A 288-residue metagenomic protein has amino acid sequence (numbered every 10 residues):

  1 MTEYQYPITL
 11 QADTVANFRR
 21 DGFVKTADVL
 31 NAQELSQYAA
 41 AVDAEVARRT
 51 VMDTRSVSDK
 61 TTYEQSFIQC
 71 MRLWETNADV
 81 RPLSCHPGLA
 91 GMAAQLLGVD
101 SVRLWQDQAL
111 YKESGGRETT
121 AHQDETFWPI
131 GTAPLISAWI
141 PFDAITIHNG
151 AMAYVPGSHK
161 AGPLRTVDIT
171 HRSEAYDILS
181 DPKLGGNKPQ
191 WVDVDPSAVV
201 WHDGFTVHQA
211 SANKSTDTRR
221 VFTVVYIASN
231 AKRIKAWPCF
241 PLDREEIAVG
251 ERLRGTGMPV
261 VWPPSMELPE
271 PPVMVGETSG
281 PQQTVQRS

Functional and structural regions predicted by a protein language model:
M1-D21, T26-A121, F127-P129, V167 (+2 more regions): Non-heme Fe(II)-dependent double-stranded beta-helix
M52, V199, F205-S288: Non-heme Fe(II)/2-oxoglutarate
V99-D100, E125, I130, I140-A151 (+1 more regions): Active-site region of the double-stranded beta-helix
D100-D107, R117-T119, P134-I140, G150 (+1 more regions): Generic beta-strand structural signal
Q106-Q108, Q123, I140-A144, P156 (+1 more regions): Short, structured patches in soluble enzyme cores that scaffold and shape functional sites
T126, L135, Q209-N213: Glycine-rich phosphate/pyrophosphate-binding beta-alpha loops
P129-I147, D193-V194, W201, V225-S229: Short, conserved beta-strand element in jelly-roll/cupin
I145-Q209, A231: Double-stranded beta-helix
